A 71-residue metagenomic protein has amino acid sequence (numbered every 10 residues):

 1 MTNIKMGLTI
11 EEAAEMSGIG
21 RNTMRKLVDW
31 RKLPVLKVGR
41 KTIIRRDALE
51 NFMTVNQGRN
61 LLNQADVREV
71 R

Functional and structural regions predicted by a protein language model:
M1-N3, N22, V28, I44-D47 (+1 more regions): N-terminal functional modules and adjacent low-complexity/disordered segments of proteins
M1-T23: Polyanion-binding surface elements
G7-I10, P34-Q57: Short helix-start
T9-E12, K26, I44-D47, N63-D66: Exposed, low-complexity/repetitive linear segments and helix-based recognition motifs, biased toward charged/polar
M16-I43: Major-groove DNA-recognition helix of helix-turn-helix-type DNA-binding domains
L49-R71: A short, Lys/Arg-enriched interface patch at domain edges and termini
